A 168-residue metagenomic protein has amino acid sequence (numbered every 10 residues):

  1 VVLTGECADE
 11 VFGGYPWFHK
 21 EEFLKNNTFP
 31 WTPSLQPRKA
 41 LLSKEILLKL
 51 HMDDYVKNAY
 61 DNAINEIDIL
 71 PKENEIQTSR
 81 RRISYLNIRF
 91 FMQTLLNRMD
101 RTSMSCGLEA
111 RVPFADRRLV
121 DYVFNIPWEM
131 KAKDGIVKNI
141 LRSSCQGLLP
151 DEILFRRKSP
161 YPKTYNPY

Functional and structural regions predicted by a protein language model:
V1-D68, S79-I83, R101-L148, N166: ATP-dependent adenylate-handling active sites, centered on carboxylate activation for C-N bond formation
K72-T78: Short, glycine- and charge-enriched coil/turn segments that flank and shape catalytic ligand pockets
I88-R101, V123: Short Ser/Thr-interspersed hydrophobic loop/turn segments at strand-loop and sheet-helix junctions that line or gate
L149-Y168: PAPS-dependent sulfotransferase catalytic core
